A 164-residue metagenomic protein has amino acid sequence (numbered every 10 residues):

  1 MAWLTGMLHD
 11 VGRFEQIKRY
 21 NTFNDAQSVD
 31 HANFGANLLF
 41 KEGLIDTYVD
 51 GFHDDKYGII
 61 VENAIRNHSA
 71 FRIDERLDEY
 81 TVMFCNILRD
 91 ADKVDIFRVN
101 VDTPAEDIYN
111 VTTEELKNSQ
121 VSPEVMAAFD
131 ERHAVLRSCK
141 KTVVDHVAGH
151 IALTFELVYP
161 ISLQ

Functional and structural regions predicted by a protein language model:
M1-L4, I45-R66, Y80-I87: Acidic/histidine metal-binding catalytic segments
M1-N24, G35, L39, V61-F71: His-Asp-centered metal-binding catalytic motifs of divalent-metal-dependent phosphohydrolases/nucleases
L8, R19, A70-Q164: Divalent metal-dependent phosphate-bond-processing catalytic cores, especially two-metal-ion Mg2+/Mn2+ enzymes that act
R19-N33, E106-Y109: Post-HEXXH active-site segment of zinc metalloproteases
V29-L44: An active-site-proximal "capping" alpha-helix that borders the catalytic cofactor pocket
G43, T47-V49, I73, Y159: Secondary-structure transition/hinge residues
